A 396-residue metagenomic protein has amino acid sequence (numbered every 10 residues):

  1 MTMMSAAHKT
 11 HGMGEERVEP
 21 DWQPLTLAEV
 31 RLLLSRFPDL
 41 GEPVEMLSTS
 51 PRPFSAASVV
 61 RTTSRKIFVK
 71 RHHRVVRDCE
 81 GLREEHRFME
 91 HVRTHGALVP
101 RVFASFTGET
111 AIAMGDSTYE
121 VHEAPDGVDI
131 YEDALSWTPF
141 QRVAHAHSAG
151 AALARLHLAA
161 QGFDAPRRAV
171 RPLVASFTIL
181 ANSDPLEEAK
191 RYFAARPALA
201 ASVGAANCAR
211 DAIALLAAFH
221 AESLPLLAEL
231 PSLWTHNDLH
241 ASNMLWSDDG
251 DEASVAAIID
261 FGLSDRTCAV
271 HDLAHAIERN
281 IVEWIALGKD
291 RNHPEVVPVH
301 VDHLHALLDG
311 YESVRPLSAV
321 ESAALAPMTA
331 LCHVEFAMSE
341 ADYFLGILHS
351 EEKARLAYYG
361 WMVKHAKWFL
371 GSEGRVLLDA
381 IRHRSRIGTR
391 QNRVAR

Functional and structural regions predicted by a protein language model:
T2-V44: Juxta-kinase regulatory segment immediately upstream of eukaryotic protein kinase catalytic domains
M3, V18, E335-R396: ATP/Mg2+ or Mg2+-diphosphate-binding catalytic cores that bind nucleotide phosphates or diphosphates via glycine-rich
T26-R36, A165, E187-H236, S247-G250: An alpha-helical support segment within catalytic cores of ATP-dependent transferases
P53-S64, F68-V69, V102, A218-H271 (+2 more regions): Active-site acidic catalytic loop and adjacent metal/ATP-binding pocket of ATP-dependent phosphoryl transfer enzymes
T62-D164: ATP-binding pocket architecture of kinase catalytic cores
V121-W137, R191-A198, V334-E352: A glycine-centered beta->alpha junction motif in the catalytic cores of kinase/phosphotransferase enzymes
P139-G204, S232: A cross-family kinase active-site recognition segment
V270-R315, A330-L348: Active-site activation/catalytic loop segments of kinase-like enzymes and analogous catalytic loops in related
